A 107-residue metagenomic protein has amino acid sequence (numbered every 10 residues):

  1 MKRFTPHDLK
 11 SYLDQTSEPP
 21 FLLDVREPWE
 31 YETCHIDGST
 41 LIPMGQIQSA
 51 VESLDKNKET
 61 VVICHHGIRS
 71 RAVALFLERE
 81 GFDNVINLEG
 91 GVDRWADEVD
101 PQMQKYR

Functional and structural regions predicted by a protein language model:
M1-F21, E27-E59, I68-R107: Rhodanese-like catalytic fold shared by cysteine-dependent sulfurtransferases and DSP/PTP-type phosphatases
I63: Short, surface-exposed ligand- or partner-binding patches at beta-edge/loop junctions that are enriched in aromatics
